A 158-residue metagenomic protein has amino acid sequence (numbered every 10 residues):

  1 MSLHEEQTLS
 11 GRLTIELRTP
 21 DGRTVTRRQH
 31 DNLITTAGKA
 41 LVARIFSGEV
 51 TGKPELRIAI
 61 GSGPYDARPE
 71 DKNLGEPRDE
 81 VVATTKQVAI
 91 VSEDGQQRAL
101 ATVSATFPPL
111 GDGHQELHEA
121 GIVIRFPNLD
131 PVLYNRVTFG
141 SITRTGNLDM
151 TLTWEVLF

Functional and structural regions predicted by a protein language model:
M1-H118, I124-F158: Small cysteine-rich, disulfide-bonded extracellular modules of the LU/uPAR three-finger superfamily and closely related
